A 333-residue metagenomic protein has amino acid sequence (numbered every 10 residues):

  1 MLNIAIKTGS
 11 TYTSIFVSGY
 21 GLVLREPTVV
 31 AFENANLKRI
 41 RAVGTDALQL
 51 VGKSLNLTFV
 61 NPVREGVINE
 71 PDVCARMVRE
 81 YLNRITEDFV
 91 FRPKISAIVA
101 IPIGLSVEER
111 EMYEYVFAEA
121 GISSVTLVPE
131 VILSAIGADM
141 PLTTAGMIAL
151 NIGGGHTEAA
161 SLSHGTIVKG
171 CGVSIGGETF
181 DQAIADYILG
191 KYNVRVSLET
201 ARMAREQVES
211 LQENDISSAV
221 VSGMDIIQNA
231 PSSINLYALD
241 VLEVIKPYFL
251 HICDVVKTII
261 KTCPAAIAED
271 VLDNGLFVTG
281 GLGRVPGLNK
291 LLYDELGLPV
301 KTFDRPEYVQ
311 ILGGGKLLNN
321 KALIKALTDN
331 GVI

Functional and structural regions predicted by a protein language model:
M1-P27, A31-I152, L162-L276, G283-Q310 (+1 more regions): Nucleotide/phosphate-binding catalytic cleft detector across ATP-hydrolyzing and phosphate-transferring enzymes
G155: Short glycine-rich anion-binding loops that position phosphate/pyrophosphate groups of nucleotides and phosphorylated
E158: Positively charged, low-complexity, intrinsically disordered RNA-binding extensions
